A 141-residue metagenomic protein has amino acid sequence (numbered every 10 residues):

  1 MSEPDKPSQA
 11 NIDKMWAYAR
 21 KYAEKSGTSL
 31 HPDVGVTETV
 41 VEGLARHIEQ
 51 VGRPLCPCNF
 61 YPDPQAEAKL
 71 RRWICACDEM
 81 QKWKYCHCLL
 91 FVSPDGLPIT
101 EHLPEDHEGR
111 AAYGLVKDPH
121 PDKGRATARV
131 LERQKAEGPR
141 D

Functional and structural regions predicted by a protein language model:
S2-K135: Long, distal/terminal scaffolding or interaction modules with repetitive or compositionally biased sequence
P139-R140: Intrinsic disorder/low-complexity segments
